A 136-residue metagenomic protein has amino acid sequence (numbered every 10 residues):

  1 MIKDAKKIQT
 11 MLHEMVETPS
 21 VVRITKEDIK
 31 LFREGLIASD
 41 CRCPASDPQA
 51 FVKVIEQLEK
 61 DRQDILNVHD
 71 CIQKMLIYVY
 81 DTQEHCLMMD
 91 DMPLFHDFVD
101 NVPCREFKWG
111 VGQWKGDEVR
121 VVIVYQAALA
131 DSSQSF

Functional and structural regions predicted by a protein language model:
M1-F136: Tubulin/FtsZ superfamily GTPase core signature
